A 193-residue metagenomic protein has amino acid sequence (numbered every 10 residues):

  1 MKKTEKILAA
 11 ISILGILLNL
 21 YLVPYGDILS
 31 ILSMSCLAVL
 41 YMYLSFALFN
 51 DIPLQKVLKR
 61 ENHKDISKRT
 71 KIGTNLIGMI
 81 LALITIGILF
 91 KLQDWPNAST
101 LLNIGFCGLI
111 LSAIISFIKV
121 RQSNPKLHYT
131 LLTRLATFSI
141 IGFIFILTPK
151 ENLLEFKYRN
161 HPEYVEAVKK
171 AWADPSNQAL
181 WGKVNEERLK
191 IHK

Functional and structural regions predicted by a protein language model:
E5-G15, I77-A82: Alpha-helical transmembrane segments
N19-S33, I88-I104, N124, P149-L154: Membrane-helix interface and helix-disruption motif detector
S35-A38, M79-K119: Membrane-embedded alpha-helical segments of integral membrane proteins
F46-I66, I114-Y129: Cytoplasmic membrane-interface regions of multi-pass membrane proteins
F46-Q55, T148-N160: Juxtamembrane/interface segments at transmembrane-helix termini
D65-M79, L127-T133: Loop-to-transmembrane boundary segments
K126-E151: Internal/C-terminal transmembrane anchor helices
E151-K193: Membrane-interface segments at or immediately adjacent to transmembrane helices that form the boundary between
